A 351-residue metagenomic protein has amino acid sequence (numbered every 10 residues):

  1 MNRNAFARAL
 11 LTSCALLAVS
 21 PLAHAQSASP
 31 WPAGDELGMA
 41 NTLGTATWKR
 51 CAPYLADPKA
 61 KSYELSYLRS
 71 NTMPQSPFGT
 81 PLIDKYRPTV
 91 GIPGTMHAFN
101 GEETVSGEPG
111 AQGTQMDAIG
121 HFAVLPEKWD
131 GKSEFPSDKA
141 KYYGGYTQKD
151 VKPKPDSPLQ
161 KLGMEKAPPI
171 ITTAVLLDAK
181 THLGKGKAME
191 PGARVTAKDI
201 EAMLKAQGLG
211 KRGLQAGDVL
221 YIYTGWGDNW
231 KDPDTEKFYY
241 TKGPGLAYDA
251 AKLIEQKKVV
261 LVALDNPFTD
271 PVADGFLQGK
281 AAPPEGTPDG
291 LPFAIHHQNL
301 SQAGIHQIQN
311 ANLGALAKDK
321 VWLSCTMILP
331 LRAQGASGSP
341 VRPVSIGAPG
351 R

Functional and structural regions predicted by a protein language model:
N2-A23: Gram-negative bacterial Sec-dependent N-terminal signal peptides
Q26-R351: Active-/binding-site microenvironments in catalytic and ligand-binding cores
